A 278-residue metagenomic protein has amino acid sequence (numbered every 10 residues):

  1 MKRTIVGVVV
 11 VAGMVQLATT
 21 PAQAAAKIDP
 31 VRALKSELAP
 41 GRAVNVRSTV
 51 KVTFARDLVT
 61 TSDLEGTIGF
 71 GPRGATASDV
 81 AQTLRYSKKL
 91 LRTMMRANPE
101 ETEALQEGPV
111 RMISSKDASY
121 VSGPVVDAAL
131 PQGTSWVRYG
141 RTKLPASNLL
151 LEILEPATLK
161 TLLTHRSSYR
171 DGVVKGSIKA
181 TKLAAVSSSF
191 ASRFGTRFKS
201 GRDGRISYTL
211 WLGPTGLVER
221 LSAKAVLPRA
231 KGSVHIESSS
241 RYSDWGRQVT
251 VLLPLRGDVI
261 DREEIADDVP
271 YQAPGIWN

Functional and structural regions predicted by a protein language model:
M1-V8: Bacterial N-terminal signal peptides that target proteins for export
R3, T20-N278: Subset-of-secretome marker
V8-Q16: Bacterial N-terminal signal peptides
